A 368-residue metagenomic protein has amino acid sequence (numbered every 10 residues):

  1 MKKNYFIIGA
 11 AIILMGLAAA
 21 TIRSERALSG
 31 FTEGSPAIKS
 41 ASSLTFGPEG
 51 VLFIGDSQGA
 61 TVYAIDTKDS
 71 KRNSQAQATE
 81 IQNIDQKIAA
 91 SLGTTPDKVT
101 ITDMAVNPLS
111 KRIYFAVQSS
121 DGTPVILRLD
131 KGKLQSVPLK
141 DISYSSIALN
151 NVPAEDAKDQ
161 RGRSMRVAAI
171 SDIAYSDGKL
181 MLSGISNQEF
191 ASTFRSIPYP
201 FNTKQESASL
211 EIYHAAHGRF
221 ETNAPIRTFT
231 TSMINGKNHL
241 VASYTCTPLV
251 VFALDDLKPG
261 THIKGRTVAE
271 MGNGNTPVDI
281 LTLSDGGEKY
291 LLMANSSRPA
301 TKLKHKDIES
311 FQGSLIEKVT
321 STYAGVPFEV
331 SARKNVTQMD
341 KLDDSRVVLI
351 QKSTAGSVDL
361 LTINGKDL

Functional and structural regions predicted by a protein language model:
M1-E25: Bacterial Sec-dependent N-terminal signal peptides
I22-L368: Sequence/structural signature of beta-propeller domains
